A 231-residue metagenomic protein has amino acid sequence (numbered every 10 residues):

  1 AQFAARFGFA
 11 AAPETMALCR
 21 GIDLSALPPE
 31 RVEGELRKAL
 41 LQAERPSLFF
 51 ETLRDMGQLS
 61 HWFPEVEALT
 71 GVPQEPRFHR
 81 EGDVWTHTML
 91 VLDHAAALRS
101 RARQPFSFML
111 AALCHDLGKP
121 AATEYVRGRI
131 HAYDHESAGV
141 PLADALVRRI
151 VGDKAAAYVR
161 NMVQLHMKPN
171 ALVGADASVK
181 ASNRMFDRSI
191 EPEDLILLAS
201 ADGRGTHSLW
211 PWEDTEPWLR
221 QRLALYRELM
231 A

Functional and structural regions predicted by a protein language model:
A1-P105, M109, L117-I130, D134 (+1 more regions): Glycine- and charge-enriched loop/helix tracts that form the active or gating conduit in phosphate/cation-handling
A1-R6, A143-R148, E193-L198, G203-A231: Charged substrate- and nucleic-acid-binding regions of tRNA-handling and nucleotidyl-transfer enzymes, centered on
T15-R20, L36, F49, W62 (+6 more regions): Generic structural signal of hydrophobic/aromatic residues within well-ordered alpha-helices of folded domains
A39-L41, L59, H131-H135, K180-R188 (+2 more regions): Short alpha-helical linear motifs
E51, M89, S137, N161 (+2 more regions): Active-site-proximal helix/loop capping residues that flank conserved catalytic or ligand/cofactor
V72-D83, G152-E213: Histidine/acidic-rich helix-loop-helix segments that form or flank divalent-metal centers in metalloenzyme catalytic
H115-D116, D202: Acidic active-site catalytic centers that drive phospho-/nucleotidyl reactions and related ester hydrolyses
